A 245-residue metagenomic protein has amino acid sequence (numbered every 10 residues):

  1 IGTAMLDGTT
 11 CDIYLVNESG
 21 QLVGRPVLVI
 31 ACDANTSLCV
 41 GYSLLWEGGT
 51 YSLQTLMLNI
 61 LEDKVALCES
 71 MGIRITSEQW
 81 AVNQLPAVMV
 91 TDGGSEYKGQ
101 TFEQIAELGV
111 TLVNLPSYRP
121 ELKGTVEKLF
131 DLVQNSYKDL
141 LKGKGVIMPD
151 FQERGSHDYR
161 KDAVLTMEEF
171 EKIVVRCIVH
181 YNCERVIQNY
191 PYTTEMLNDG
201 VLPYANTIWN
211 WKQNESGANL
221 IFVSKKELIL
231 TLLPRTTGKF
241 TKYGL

Functional and structural regions predicted by a protein language model:
I1-I30, L38-C39, T50-L56, S136: Mobile-element integrase/transposase regions, centering on the N-terminal DNA-binding/Zn-coordinating module
D7-T10, D33-T36, L44-G48, V90-S95 (+1 more regions): Short, flexible loop/turn elements at secondary-structure junctions
S43-Q79: Active-site beta-loop-alpha junctions of metal-dependent nucleic acid enzymes, especially the RNase H-like/DDE
L53-L61, L129-Y137, V174-Y181: Short amphipathic C-terminal alpha-helix that caps PH/PH-like domains
E69-Y97: Acidic/histidine-rich, metal-coordinating catalytic segments
T91-D92, K98-L108, V113-H157: RNase H-like two-metal-ion nuclease catalytic core shared by retroviral integrases and related mobile-element nucleases
R154-K172: C-terminal or mid-to-C-terminal helical accessory/interaction module adjacent to the motor/catalytic core
V175-L245: C-terminal, beta-rich DNA-binding module of retroviral/retroelements integrases
